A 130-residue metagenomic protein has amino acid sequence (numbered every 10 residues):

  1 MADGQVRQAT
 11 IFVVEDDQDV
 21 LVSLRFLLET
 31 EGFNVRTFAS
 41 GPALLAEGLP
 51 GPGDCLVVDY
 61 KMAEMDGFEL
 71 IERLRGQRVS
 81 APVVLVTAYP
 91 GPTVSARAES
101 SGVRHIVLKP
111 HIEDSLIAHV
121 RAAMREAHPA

Functional and structural regions predicted by a protein language model:
M1-F12, Q18-D19, A46, D114-A130: Non-catalytic signal-transmission and effector/linker regions of two-component phosphorelay proteins
Q18-R36: Two-component/phosphorelay signaling modules centered on CheY-like receiver
T37-C55: Acidic, metal-coordinating helix/loop segments flanking the phosphotransfer/catalytic sites of two-component signaling
V58-D59: Active-site T/S-Asp motif of two-component receiver
M62: Receiver (REC) domain active-site loop signature in two-component systems and cognate sites in sensor histidine kinases
K109-P110: A Lys-centered signature of the CheY-like receiver
